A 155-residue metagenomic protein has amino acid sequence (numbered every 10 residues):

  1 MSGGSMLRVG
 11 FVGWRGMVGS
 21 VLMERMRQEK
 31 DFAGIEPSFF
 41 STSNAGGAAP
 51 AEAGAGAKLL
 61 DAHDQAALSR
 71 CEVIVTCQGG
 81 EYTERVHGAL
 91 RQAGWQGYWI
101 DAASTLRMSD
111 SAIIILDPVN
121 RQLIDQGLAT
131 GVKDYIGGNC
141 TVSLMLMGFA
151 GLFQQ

Functional and structural regions predicted by a protein language model:
S2-Q155: N-terminal Rossmann-like NAD(P) cofactor-binding subdomain of oxidoreductases, focused on the glycine-rich
